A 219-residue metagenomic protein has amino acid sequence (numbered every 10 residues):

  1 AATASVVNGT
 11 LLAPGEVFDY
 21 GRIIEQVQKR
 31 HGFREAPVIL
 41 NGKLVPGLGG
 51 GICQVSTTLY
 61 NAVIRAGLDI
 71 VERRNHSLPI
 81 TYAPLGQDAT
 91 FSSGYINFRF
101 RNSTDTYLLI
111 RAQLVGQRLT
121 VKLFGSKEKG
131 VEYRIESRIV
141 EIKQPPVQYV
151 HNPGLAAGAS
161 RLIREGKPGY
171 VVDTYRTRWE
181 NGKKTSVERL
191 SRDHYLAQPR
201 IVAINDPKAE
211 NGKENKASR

Functional and structural regions predicted by a protein language model:
A1-R219: Well-ordered beta-sheet/strand-loop patches within structured domains
